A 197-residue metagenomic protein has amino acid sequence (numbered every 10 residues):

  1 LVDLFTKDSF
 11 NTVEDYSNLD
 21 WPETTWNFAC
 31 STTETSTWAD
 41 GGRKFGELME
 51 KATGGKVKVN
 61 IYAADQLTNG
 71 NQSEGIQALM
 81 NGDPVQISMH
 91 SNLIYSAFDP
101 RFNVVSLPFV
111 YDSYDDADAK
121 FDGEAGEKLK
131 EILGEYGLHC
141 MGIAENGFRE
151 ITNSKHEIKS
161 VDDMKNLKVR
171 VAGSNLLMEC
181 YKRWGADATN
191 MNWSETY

Functional and structural regions predicted by a protein language model:
V2-Y16, E47, S73, G82 (+2 more regions): Contiguous mixed-secondary-structure segments that line small-molecule binding/active-site clefts of soluble domains
F10, T25-R43, A64-N69: Extracytoplasmic "Venus flytrap"
Y16-E23: Extreme N-terminus of proteins, especially the signal/transit-peptide cleavage junction and the first residues
T25, K56-N60, K168: Residues at or immediately flanking beta-strands
K44, A52, K58-M80: Extracytoplasmic small-molecule ligand-binding "clamshell" domains of the periplasmic binding protein/Venus flytrap
G55-K56, E135: Short, well-ordered coil loops that connect the C-terminus of an alpha-helix to the N-terminus of a beta-strand
